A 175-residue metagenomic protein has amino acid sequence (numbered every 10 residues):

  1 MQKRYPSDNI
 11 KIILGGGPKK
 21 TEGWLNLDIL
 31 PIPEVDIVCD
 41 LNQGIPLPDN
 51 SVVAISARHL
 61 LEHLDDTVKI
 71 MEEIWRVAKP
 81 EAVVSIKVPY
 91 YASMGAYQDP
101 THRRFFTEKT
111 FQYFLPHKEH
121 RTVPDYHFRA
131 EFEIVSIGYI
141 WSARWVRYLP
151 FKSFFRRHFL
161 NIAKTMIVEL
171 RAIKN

Functional and structural regions predicted by a protein language model:
M1-N9: Conserved alpha-helix/loop element of class I SAM-dependent methyltransferases that forms part of the SAM/SAH-binding
K3, D28, H158-F159: Short secondary-structure boundary/capping segments
P6, K19, I162-A163: A generic fold-level signal
N9-A92: Conserved SAM-binding loop
V68-K69, W75, K79, V83-N175: S-adenosyl-L-methionine-dependent methyltransferase catalytic module, highlighting the catalytic core
